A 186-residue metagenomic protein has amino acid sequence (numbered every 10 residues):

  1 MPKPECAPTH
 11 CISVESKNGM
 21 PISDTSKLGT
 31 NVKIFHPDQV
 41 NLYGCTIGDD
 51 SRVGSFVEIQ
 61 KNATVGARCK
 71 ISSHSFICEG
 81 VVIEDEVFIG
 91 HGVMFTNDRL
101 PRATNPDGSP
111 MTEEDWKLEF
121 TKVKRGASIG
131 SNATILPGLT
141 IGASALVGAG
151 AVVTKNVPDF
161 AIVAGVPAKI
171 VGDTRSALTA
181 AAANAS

Functional and structural regions predicted by a protein language model:
P4-D24, I34-L139, V166-P167, D173-R175 (+1 more regions): Flexible, glycine/small-residue-enriched loop-and-beta-strand segment within the central core of proteins
N31: N-terminal, positively charged regions that mediate nucleic acid binding
L139-N156, F160-I162: C-terminal/domain-terminus segments
V147, T154-K155, K169-S176: C-terminal intrinsically disordered extensions
A182-S186: Phosphate-binding loop/pocket of nucleotide- and phosphate-handling active sites
